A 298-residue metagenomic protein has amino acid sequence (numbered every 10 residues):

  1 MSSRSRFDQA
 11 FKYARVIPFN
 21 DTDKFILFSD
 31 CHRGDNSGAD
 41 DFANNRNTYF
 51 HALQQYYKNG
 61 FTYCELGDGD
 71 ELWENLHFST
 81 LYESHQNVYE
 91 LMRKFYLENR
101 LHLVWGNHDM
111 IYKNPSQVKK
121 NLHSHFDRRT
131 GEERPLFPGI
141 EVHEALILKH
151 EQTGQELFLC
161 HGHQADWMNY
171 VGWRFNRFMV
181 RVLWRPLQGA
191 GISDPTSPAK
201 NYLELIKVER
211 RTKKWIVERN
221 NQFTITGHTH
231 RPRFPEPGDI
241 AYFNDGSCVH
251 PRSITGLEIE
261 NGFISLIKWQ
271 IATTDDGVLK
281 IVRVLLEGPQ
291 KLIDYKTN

Functional and structural regions predicted by a protein language model:
M1-E65, G69-N298: Extended recognition/assembly regions associated with phosphoester-bond processing machinery
